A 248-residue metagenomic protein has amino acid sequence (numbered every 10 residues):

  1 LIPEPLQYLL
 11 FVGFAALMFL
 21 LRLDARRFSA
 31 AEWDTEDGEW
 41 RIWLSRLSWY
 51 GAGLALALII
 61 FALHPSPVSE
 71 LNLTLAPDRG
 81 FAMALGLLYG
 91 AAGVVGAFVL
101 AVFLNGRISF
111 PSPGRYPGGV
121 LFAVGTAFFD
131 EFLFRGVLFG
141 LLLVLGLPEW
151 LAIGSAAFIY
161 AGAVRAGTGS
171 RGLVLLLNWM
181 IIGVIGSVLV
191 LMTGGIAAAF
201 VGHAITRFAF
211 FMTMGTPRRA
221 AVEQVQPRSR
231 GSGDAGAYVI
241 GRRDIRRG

Functional and structural regions predicted by a protein language model:
L1-L73, V144, L151, F211-G248: N-terminal, membrane-interfacial amphipathic/helix-forming hydrophobic leader that caps and precedes the first
P3-G13, D78-A92: Alpha-helical transmembrane segments
E4, T74-D78, I108-Y116, L145-G146: Helix-boundary and loop/linker segments of multi-pass membrane transporters
F19, F98, V102, S112-G248: Transmembrane helix-loop-helix hairpins at the membrane interface of multi-pass integral membrane proteins
E32-R41, G106-G114, S170-L173: Membrane-interface helix-boundary motifs at transmembrane edges
R41-A52, F81, R115-T126: Transmembrane alpha-helical segments of multi-pass membrane proteins
G53-I60, L85-L100, L121-D130: Alpha-helical transmembrane segments of multi-pass integral membrane proteins
P67-L73, F103-F110: Membrane-helix interface/capping segments
